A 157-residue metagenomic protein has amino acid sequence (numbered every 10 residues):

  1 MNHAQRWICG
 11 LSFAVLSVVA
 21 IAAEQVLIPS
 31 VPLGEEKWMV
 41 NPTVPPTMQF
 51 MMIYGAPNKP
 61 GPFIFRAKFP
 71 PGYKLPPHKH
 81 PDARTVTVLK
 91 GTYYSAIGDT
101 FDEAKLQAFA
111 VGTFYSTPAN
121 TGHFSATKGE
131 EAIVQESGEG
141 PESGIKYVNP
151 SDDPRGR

Functional and structural regions predicted by a protein language model:
M1-L11: Bacterial N-terminal signal peptides that target proteins for export
C9-V19: Bacterial N-terminal signal peptides
A22-F63, P150-R157: A short, N-terminal "cap"/entry segment at the start of jelly-roll beta-barrel domains of the cupin/DSBH fold
L27-S30, A104-Q107, F124-R157: Double-stranded beta-helix
P60-H80, A108, P118-A119: Conserved short histidine dyad/triad with adjacent acidic residue
P70-Y73, K79-T100: Glycine- and acidic-residue-biased ligand/ion/polar-headgroup-sensing regions
L75-P77, S95-A96, T117, G122-K128: Short beta-strand His + acidic residue motifs that chelate non-heme Fe in jelly-roll/DSBH and cupin folds
Y93, D99-A119: Short acidic-glycine-tyrosine-enriched beta hairpin
